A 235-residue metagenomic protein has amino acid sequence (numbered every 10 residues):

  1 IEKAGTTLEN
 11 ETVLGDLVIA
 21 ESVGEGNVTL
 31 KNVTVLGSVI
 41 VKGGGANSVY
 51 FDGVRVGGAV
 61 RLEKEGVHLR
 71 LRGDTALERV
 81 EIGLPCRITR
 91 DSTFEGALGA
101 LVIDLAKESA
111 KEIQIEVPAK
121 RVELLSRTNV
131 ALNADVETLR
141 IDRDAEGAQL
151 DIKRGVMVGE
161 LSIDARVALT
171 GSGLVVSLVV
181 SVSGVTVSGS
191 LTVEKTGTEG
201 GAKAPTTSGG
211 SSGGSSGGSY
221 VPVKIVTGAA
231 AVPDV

Functional and structural regions predicted by a protein language model:
I1-S177, S183-K195, K203-P205: Short, T/G/N/S-enriched strand-turn elements that build extracellular solenoid repeat scaffolds
L178-S181, V187-P233: Ser/Thr/Gly/Pro-rich low-complexity, disordered linker/stalk segments of secreted and cell-surface proteins
